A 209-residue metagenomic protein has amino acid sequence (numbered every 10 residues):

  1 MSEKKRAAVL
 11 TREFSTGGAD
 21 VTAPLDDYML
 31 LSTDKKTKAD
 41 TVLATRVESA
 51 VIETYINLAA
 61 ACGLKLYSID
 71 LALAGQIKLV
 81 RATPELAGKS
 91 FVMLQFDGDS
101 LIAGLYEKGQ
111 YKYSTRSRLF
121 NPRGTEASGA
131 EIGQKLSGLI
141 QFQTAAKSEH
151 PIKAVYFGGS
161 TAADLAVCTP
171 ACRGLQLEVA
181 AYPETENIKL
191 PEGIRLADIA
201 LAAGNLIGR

Functional and structural regions predicted by a protein language model:
M1-R209: Hydrophobic/aromatic-enriched cytosolic interaction surfaces used to assemble or bind macromolecules
